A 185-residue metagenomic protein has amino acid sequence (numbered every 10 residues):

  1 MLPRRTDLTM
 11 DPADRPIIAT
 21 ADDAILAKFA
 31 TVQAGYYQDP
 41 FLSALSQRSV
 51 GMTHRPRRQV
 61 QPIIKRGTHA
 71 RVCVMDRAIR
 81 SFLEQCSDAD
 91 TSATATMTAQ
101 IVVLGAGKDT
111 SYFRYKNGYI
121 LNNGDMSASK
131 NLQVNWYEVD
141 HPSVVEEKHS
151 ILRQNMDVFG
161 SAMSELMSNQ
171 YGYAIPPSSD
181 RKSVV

Functional and structural regions predicted by a protein language model:
M1-S179: Rossmann-like AdoMet
V184: Conserved small/polar residues in nucleotide/adenosyl-binding loops
